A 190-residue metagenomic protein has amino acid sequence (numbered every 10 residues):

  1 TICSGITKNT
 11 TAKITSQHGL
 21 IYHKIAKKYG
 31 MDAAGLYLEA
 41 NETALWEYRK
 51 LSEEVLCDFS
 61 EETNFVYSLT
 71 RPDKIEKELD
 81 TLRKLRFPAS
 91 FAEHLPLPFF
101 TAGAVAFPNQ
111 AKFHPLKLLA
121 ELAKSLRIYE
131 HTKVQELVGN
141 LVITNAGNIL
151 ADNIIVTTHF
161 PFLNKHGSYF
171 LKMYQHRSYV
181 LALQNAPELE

Functional and structural regions predicted by a protein language model:
T1-N9: Glycine-rich FAD pyrophosphate-binding loop
K8, F99, M173-R177: A short, structural micro-pattern
T10-L36: N-terminal glycine-rich dinucleotide-binding loop that anchors FAD/FMN and/or NAD(P) in oxidoreductases
A12, E39-E47: N-terminal FAD cofactor-binding segment of flavoenzymes
Q17-K27, W46-E121: Flavin (FAD/FMN) cofactor-binding and adjacent substrate-gating region of FAD-dependent oxidoreductase domains
G35-E42, L116: Non-membrane alpha-helical structural segments and their capping/turn regions in soluble enzymes
L79-R83, T101-N153, T157: Helical element adjacent to the flavin cofactor pocket in flavoenzyme catalytic cores
N148-L189: Central helical "cap/lid" subdomain
